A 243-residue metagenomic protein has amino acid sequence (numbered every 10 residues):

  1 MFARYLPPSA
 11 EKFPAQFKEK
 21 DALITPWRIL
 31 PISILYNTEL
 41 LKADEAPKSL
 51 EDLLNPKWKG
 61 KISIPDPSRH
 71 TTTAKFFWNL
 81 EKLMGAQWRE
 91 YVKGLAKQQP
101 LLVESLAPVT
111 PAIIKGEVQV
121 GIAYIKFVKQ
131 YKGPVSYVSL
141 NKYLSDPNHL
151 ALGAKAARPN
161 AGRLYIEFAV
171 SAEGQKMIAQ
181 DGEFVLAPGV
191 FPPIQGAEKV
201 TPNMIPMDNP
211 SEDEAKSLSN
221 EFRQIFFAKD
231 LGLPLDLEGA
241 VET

Functional and structural regions predicted by a protein language model:
M1-E117: Extracytoplasmic ligand-binding site segments that recognize negatively charged/polar headgroups
A15-Q16, L30, V92-A96, L102-V103 (+2 more regions): Periplasmic-binding protein-like
I32, L40-K42, G60, S68-T72 (+5 more regions): Solvent-exposed loop/turn segments at secondary-structure junctions within structured extracellular/periplasmic domains
S33-L40, P147-A161, M177-I178: A bilobed periplasmic-binding-protein/Venus flytrap-type ligand-binding module shared by bacterial periplasmic
K57-S68, A169-F191: Periplasmic-binding protein-like
I114-Y137: A ligand-binding cleft/hinge motif common to bilobed small-molecule-binding domains
Y165: Substrate/cofactor-recognition hotspot
E212-T243: Conserved C-terminal helix/tail region of periplasmic/extracytoplasmic solute-binding proteins
